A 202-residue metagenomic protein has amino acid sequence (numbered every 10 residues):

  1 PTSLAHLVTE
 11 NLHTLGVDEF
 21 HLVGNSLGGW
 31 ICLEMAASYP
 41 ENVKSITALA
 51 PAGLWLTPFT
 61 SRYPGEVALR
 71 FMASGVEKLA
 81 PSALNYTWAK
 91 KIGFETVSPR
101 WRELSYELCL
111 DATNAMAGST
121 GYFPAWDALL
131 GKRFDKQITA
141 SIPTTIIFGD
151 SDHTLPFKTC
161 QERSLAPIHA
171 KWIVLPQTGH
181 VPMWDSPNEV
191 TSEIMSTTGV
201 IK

Functional and structural regions predicted by a protein language model:
P1-L27, F59, S192: Active-site loop/oxyanion-hole signature of alpha/beta-hydrolase fold enzymes
H13-E19, P40-E41, S141-I142, H169: Active-site acidic short loop of glycosyltransferases
G28, C32-A36: Short helix immediately C-terminal to the catalytic nucleophile in hydrolase catalytic domains
A37, K44-E77: Flexible "cap/lid" loop of the alpha/beta hydrolase fold
P81-I138: Conserved alpha/beta-hydrolase catalytic His-Asp/Glu region
G118-L165: Conserved serine/cysteine hydrolase catalytic core
T154, L175-T191: Catalytic histidine-centered segment of alpha/beta-hydrolase-like enzymes
